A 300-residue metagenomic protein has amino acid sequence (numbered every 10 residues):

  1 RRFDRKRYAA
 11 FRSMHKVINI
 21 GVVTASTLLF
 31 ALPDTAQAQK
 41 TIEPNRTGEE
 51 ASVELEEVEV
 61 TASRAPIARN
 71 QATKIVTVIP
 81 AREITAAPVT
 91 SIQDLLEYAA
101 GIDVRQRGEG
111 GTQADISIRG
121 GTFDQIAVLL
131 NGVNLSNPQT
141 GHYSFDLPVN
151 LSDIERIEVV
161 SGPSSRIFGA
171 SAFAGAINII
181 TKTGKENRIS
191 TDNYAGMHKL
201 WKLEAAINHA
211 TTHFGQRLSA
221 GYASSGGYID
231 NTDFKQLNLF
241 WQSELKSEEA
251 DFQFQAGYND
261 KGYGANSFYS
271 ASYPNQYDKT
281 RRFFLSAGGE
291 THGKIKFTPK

Functional and structural regions predicted by a protein language model:
K40-T85, Q93, F123-Q125, H292: Short, acidic, small-residue-rich periplasmic hinge/interaction motif at the N-terminus of Gram-negative outer-membrane
Q93, E97-V133, N137, E155: Extracytoplasmic beta-strand/coil segments of soluble accessory domains associated with Gram-negative outer-membrane
D115, N134-S161, I179-K182: Short acidic/polar hinge/loop motifs at secondary-structure boundaries that mediate gating or recognition
I118, A205-H209, W241-L245, A287-T291: Residues on the lipid-exposed face of transmembrane beta-strands in outer-membrane beta-barrel proteins
I126, K185-I189, W201-L203, T212-Q216 (+4 more regions): Outer-envelope beta-barrel architecture signal
A176, T181-H209, S219-T232: Short strand-turn segments of transmembrane beta-barrel domains in outer membranes, especially the first one or two
I177, I189-N193, L218-A220, S243 (+3 more regions): Membrane-embedded beta-strand positions of outer-membrane beta-barrel proteins
S225-T232, Q236, A250-P299: Flexible loop and strand-edge segments within Gram-negative outer membrane beta-barrel domains
